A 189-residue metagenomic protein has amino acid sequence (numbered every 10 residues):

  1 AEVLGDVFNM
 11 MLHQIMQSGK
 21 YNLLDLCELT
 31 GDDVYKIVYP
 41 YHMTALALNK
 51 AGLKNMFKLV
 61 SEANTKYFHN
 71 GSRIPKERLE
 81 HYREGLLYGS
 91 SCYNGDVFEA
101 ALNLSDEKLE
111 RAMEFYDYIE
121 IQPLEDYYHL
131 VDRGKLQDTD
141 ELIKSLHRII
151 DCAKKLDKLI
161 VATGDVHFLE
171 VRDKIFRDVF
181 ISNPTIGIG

Functional and structural regions predicted by a protein language model:
A1-G189: Phosphodiester-processing cores and adjacent nucleic acid-binding clamps
